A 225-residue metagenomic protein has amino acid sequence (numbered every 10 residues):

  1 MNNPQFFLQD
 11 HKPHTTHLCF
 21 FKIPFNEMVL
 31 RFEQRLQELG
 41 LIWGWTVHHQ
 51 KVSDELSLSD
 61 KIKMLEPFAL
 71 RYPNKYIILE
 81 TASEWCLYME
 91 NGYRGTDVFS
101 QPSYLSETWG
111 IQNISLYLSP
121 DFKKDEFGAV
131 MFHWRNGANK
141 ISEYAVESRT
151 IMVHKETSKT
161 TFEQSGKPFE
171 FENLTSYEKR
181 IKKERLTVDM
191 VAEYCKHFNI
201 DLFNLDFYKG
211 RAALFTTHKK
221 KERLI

Functional and structural regions predicted by a protein language model:
M1-G44: Short, extreme N-terminal segment that most often corresponds to the first beta-strand
F21, F25, V98, R180-T187: Intrinsic-disorder-associated interaction segments
E33, P102-S106, A192: Generic solvent-exposed, charged/amphipathic alpha-helical segments that serve as macromolecular interface scaffolds
L41-S100, W109, E126-E143: Short, intrinsically disordered low-complexity segments
S103-S115: Glycine- and acidic-residue-rich phosphate-binding/metal-coordinating active-site segment common to enzymes that handle
Y117-K124: Short beta-alpha junction loops
G128-I225: Long, compositionally biased intrinsically disordered terminal regions
